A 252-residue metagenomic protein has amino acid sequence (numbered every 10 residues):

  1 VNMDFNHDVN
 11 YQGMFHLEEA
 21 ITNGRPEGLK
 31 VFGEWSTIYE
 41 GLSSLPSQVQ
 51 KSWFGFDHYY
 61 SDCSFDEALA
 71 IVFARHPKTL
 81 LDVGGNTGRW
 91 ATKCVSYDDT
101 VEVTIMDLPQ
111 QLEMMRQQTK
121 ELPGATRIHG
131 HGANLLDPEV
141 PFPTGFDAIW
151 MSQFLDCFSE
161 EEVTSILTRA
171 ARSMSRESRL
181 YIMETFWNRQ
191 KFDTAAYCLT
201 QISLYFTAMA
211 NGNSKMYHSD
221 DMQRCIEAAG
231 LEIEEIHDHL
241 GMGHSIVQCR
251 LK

Functional and structural regions predicted by a protein language model:
V1-K78: Conserved Class I S-adenosyl-L-methionine-dependent methyltransferase catalytic core
A74-R75, T79-K252: Alpha-helical subdomain
